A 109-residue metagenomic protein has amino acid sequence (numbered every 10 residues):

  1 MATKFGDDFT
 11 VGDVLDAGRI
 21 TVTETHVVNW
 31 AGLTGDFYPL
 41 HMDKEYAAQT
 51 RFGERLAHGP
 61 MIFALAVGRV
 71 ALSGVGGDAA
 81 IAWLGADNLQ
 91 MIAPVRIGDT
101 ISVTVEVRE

Functional and structural regions predicted by a protein language model:
M1-A57: Catalytic strand-loop segment that frames the active site of acyl-thioester-processing enzymes
A48-A57, M61-R108: Hydrophobic beta-strand-centered segment that forms part of the acyl-chain substrate-binding groove
